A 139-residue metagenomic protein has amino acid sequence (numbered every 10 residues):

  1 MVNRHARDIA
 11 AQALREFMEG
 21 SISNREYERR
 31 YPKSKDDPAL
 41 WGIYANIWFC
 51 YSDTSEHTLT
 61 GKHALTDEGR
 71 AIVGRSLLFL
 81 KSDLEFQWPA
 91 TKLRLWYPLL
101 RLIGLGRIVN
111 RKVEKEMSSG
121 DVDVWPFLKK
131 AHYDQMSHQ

Functional and structural regions predicted by a protein language model:
M1-R30: Short terminal alpha-helical segments
M1-R4, S21, D53-Q139: Polar/charged low-complexity regulatory segments
R7-A10, L40, Y44, G69 (+1 more regions): Short runs of predominantly hydrophobic/aromatic residues within well-ordered alpha helices that form helix-helix
A10-A13, F17, C50, S76 (+1 more regions): Amphipathic alpha-helices that form helix-helix packing interfaces
E16, K33, E56-H57: General structural signal for alpha-helix termini and helix-helix connectors
R30-Y31, K115: Amphipathic, positively biased hydrophobic alpha-helical segments used for protein targeting and membrane insertion
K33-F49: Short, charge-rich amphipathic alpha-helical segments embedded in non-transmembrane helical bundles/solenoids
